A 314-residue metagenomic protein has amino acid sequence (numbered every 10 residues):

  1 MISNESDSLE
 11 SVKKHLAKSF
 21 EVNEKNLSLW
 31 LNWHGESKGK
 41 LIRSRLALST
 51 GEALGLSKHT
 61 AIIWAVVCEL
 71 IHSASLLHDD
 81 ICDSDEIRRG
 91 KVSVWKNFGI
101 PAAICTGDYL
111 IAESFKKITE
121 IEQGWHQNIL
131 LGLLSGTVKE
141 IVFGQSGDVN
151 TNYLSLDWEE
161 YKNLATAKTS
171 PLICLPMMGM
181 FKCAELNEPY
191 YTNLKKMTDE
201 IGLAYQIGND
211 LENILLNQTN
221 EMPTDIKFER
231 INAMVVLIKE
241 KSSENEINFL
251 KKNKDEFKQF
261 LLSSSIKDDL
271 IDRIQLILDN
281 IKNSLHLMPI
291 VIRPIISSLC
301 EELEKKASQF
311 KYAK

Functional and structural regions predicted by a protein language model:
M1-K18: N-terminal amphipathic/basic leader segments beginning at the initiator methionine
N4-S8, I226-E229, D272-I277: Short acidic alpha-helix initiation/capping motifs at coil-to-helix transition points, especially at protein N-termini
A17-E244: Mg2+-dependent prenyl diphosphate-binding active-site environment of isoprenoid biosynthetic enzymes
E36-T50, P171, N232-A233, D269-K314: Catalytic cores of Mg2+-dependent Asp-rich isoprenoid enzymes
S84, N150, I214-E221, N248-F249 (+2 more regions): Long amphipathic alpha-helical segments
N245-S264: A mobile "lid/hinge" subdomain adjacent to the ATP/sugar-phosphate binding pocket shared across diverse ATP-dependent
